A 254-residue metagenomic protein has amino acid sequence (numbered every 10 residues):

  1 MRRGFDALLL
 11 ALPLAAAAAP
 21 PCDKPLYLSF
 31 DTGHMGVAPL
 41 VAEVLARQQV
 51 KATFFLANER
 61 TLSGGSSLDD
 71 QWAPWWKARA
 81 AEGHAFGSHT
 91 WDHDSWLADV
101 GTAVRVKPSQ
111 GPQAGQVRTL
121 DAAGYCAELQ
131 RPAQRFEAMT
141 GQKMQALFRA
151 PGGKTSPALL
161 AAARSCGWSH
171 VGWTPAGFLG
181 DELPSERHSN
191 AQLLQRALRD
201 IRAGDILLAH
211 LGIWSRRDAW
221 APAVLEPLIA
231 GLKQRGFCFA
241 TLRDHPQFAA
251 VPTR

Functional and structural regions predicted by a protein language model:
M1-A11: Sec-dependent signal peptide recognition, specifically the positively charged N-region followed immediately by
A11-A18: N-terminal signal peptide c-region/cleavage motif recognized by signal peptidases
A19-P20, A52, L62, R217-R254: C-terminal domain-boundary segment and adjacent tail
A19-V104, S109-Q113, V117-L120, G124 (+2 more regions): Active-site beta->alpha N-cap acidic-glycine motif
F30-G33, F55-E59, H89-H93, A150-G153 (+3 more regions): Active-site-proximal beta-strand/loop segments in catalytic clefts of secreted hydrolases
A98-R105, E182-R187, R217-A223, V251-R254: Histidine/acidic-residue-rich catalytic or RNA/ligand-binding cores of hydrolases and nuclease-related proteins
K154, L159-D200, G236-F248: His/Asp/Glu-enriched short active-site or ligand-binding loop at hydrolase and phosphoryl-transfer sites
